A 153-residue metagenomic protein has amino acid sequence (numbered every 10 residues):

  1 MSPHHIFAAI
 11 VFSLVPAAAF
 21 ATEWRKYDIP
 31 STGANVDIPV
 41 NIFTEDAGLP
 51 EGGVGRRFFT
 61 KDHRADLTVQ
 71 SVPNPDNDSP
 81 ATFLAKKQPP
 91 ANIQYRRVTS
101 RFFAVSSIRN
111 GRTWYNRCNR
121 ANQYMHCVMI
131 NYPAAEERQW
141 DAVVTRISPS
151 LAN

Functional and structural regions predicted by a protein language model:
M1-I10: Bacterial N-terminal signal peptides that target proteins for export
H5, S31, T99: Solvent-exposed, flexible loop/coil residues
A21-G52, S150-L151: N-terminal "mature-domain start" segment
E45-Q139: Conserved polar/disulfide-associated segments of primarily extracytoplasmic proteins
A134-S150: C-terminal partner/receptor-binding element of secreted or periplasmic proteins
